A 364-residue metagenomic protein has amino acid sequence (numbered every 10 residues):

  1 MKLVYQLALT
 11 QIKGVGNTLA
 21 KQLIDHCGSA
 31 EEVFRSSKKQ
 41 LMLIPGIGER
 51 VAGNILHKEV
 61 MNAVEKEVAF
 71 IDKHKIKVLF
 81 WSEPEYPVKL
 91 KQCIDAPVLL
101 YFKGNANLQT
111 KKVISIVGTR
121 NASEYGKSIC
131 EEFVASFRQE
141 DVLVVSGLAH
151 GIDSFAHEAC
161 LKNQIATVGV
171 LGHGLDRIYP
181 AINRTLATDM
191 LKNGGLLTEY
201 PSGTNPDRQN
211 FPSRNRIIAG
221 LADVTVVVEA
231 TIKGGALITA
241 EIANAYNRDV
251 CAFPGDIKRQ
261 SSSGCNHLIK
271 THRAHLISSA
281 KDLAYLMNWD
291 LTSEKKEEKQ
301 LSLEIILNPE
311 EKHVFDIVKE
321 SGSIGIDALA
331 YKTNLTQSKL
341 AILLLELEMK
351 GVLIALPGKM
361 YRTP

Functional and structural regions predicted by a protein language model:
M1-E85, L268, I326, K350-K359 (+1 more regions): Short, small/acidic-rich helices and loops at N termini and domain boundaries of DNA replication/processing enzymes
L3, D72, F80-P364: Glycine-biased, small-residue-rich flexible motifs in mid-sequence functional cores and linkers
